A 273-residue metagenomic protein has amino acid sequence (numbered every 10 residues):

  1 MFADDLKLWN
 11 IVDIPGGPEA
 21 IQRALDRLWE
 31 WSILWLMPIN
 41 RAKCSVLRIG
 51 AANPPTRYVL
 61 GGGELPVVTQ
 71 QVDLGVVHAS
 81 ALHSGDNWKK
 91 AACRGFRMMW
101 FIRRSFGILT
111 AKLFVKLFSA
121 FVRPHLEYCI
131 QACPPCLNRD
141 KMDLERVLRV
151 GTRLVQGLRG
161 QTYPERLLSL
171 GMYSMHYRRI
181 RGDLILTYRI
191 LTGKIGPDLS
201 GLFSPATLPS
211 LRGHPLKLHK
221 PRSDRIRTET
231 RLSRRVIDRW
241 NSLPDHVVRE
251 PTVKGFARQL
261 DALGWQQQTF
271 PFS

Functional and structural regions predicted by a protein language model:
M1-D13, S32-V46, Q71-S80, Y128 (+1 more regions): Catalytic palm active-site di-aspartate
D4-L6, L25, S32, V46 (+9 more regions): Mobile genetic element proteins and their domesticated derivatives, centered on retroelements and DNA transposons
L6-I33, P135: Catalytic palm subdomain of template-directed nucleic-acid polymerases, centered on the conserved carboxylate motif
R23, M37-Q71, H214: Short, conserved micro-motifs composed of acidic
W29, I33-N40, S45-L47, D140-L208: Short, charged alpha-helical motifs in flexible N/C-terminal segments and linkers
G63-A132: Basic, alpha-helical interaction scaffolds
E127-R139, E145, T230, R234-S273: Charged boundary/loop elements
A206-W240: Low-complexity, glycine/alanine/valine/leucine- and proline-rich hydrophobic stretches
